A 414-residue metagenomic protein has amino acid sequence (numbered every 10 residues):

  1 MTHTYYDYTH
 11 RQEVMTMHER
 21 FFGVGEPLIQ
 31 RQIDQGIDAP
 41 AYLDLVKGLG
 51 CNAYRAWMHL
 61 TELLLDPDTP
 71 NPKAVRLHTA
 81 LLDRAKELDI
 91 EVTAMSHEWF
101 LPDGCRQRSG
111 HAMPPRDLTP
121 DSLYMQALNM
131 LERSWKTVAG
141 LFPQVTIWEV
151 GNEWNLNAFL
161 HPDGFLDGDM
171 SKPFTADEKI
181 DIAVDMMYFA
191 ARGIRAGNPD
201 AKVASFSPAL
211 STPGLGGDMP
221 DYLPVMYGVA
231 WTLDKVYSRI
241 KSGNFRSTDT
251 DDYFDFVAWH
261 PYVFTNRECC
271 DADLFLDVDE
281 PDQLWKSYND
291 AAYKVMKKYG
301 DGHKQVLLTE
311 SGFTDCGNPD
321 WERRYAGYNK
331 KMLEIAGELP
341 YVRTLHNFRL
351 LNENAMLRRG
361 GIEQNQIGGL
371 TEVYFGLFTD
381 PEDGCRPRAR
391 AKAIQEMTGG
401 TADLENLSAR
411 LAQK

Functional and structural regions predicted by a protein language model:
M1-A53, D68, D83-R84, E91 (+1 more regions): N-terminal carbohydrate-binding accessory modules
T4-Y5, F159, F165-F174, L339-K414: Aromatic-rich peripheral "rim/lid" segments of glycoside hydrolase catalytic domains that contact and position glycan
R20-E26, Y54-A56, V92-S96, T146-V150 (+4 more regions): Hydrophobic faces of well-ordered beta-strands that scaffold small-molecule active sites in alpha/beta enzyme cores
V24-A39, W57-R76, F100-D103, Q126 (+7 more regions): Acidic-and-aromatic substrate-binding clefts and catalytic sites of carbohydrate-active enzymes
R31-V46, L128-V138, V225-F245, A326-I335: Short, acidic/polar
V46-G217, F264: Substrate-binding cleft and catalytic face of glycoside hydrolase catalytic domains, especially the flexible beta-alpha
L131, E280-G369: Surface-exposed substrate-engagement region within the catalytic domains of secreted or surface-exposed extracellular
D177-E322: Noncatalytic carbohydrate-binding groove/subsite architecture in carbohydrate-active enzymes
